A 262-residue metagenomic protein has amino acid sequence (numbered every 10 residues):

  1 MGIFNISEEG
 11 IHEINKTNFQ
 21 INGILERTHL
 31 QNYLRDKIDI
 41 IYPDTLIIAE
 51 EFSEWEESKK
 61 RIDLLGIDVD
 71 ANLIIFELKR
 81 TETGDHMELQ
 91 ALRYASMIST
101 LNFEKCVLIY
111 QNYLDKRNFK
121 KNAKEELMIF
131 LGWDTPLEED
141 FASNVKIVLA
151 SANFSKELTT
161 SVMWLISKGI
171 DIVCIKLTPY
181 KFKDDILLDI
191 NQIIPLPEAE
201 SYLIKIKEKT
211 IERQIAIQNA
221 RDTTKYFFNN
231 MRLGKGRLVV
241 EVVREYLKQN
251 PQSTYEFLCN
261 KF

Functional and structural regions predicted by a protein language model:
M1-F262: Charged, terminal alpha-helix-loop-beta segments that serve as non-catalytic nucleic-acid engagement and/or assembly
